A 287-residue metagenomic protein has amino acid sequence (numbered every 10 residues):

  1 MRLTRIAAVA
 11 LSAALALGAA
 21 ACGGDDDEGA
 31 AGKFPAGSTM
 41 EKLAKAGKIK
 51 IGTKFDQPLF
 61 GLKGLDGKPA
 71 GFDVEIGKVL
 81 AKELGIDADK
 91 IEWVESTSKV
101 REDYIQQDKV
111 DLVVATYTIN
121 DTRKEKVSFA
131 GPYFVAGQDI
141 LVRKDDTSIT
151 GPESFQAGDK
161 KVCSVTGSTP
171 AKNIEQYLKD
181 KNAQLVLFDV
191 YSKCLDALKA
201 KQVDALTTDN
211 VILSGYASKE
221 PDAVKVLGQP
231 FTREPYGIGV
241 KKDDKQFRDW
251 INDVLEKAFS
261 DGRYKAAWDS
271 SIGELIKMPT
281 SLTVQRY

Functional and structural regions predicted by a protein language model:
L17-A21: C-terminal motif of bacterial Sec signal peptides marking the signal peptidase cleavage site
G23, V74, E83, D146 (+2 more regions): Extended ligand-binding regions for polar small-molecule ligands
D27-A30, T169-L185, K225-V226, E256-Y287: Ligand-binding clefts/hinges and TM-proximal coupling segments of bilobed small-molecule sensing domains
G32-V113: Extracytoplasmic small-molecule ligand-binding "clamshell" domains of the periplasmic binding protein/Venus flytrap
T53, P69-L84, T118, A136-Y191 (+2 more regions): Bilobed "Venus flytrap"/periplasmic-binding protein-like clamshell domains and structurally analogous long
K78, I91-S154: Acidic, polar ligand-binding/catalytic clefts
V100, Y117-E125, N173-Q176, K199-R233: A ligand-binding cleft/hinge motif common to bilobed small-molecule-binding domains
V135-V142, S214, S218-L255, E274-Y287: Periplasmic-binding protein-like
